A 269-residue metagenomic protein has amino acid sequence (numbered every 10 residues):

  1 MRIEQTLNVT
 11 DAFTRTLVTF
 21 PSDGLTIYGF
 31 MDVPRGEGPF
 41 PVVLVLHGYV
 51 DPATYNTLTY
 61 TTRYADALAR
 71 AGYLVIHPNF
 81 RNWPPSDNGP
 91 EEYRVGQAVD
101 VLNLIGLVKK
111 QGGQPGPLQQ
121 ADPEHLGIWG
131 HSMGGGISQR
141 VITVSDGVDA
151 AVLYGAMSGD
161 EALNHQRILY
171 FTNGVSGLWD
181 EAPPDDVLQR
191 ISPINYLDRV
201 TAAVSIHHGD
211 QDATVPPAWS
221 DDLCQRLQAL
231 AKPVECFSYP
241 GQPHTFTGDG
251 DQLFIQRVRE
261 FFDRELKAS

Functional and structural regions predicted by a protein language model:
M1-E37: N-terminal cap/lid segment of alpha/beta-hydrolase-fold proteins
G38-F40, V45-D87, D160-E161: Short substrate-entry loop that stabilizes the transition state in hydrolases
T54-Y55, D149, A156-Y196, A202: Mobile cap/lid helix-loop segments that gate and shape the active-site cleft of serine hydrolases
E92-G116: Alpha/beta-hydrolase active-site loop
G106, G135-D146: Short glycine-enriched nucleophile-adjacent loop and the immediately C-terminal alpha-helix near the catalytic center
P117-S132: Alpha/beta-hydrolase fold nucleophile elbow
V200, I206-H208, D212: Short beta-strand/loop motif that positions the catalytic acidic residue of the alpha/beta-hydrolase fold
D221, Q228-S269: C-terminal catalytic histidine-bearing segment of alpha/beta-hydrolase fold enzymes
